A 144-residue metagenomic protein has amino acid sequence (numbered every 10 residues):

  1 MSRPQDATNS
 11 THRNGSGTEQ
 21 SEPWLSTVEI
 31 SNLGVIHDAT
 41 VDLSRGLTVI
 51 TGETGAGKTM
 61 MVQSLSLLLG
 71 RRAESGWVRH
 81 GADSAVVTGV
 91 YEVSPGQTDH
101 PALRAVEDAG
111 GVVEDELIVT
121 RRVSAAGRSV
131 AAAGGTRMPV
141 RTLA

Functional and structural regions predicted by a protein language model:
M1-G15: N-terminal acidic, proline/glycine-rich, low-complexity intrinsically disordered segments
E19-A144: Gly/Lys-enriched N-terminal cap/neck module of very large, oligomeric protein machines
